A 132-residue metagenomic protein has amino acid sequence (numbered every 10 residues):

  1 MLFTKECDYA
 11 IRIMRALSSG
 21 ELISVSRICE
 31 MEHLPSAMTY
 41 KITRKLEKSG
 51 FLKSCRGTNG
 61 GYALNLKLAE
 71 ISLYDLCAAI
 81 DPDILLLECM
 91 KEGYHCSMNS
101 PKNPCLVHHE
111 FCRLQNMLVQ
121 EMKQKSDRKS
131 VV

Functional and structural regions predicted by a protein language model:
F3-L34: N-terminal helix-turn-helix DNA-binding core of bacterial DNA-binding proteins
M14, T43-R44: Short, hydrophobic-biased segments on the C-terminal half of alpha helices that form "recognition helices"
E30, E47-K48: Alpha-helical residues within the helix-turn-helix
T58-N65: Minor-groove-contacting beta-hairpin "wing" of winged helix-turn-helix DNA-binding domains
C89-L114: Cysteine-cluster motifs in flexible loop/terminal segments that predominantly coordinate metals
K129-V132: Conserved small/polar residues in nucleotide/adenosyl-binding loops
